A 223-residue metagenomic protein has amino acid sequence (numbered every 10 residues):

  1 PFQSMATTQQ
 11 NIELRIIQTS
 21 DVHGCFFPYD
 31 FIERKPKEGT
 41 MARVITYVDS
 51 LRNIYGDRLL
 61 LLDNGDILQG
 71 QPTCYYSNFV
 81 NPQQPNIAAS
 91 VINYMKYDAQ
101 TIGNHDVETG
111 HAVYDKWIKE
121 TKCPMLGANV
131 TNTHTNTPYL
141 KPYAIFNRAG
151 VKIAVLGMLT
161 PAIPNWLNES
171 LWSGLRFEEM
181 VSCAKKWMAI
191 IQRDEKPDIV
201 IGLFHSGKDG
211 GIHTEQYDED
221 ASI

Functional and structural regions predicted by a protein language model:
F2-I223: Acidic, metal/ion-coordinating pockets
